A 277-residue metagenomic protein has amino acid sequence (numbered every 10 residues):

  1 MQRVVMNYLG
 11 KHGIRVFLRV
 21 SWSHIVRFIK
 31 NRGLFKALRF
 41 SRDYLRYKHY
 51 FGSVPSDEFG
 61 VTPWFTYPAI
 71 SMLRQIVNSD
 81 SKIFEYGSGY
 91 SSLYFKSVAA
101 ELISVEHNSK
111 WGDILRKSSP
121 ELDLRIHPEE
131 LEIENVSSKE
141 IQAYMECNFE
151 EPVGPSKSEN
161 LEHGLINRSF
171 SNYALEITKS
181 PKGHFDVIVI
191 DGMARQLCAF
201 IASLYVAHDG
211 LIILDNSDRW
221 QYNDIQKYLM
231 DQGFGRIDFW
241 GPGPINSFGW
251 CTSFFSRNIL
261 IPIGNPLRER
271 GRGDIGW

Functional and structural regions predicted by a protein language model:
M1-G60, G264, R268-W277: Membrane-proximal basic amphipathic "stem/tether" segments
W64-A69, A194: Soluble or luminal CAZymes and related metallo-dependent hydrolases
Y67-P152: SAM cofactor-binding core of SAM-dependent methyltransferases, primarily the Rossmann-like beta-alpha-beta module
I83, S104, V189, I213-L214: Generic enzyme active-site microenvironment
Y86, H107, G192, N216-S217: Generic detector of well-ordered alpha-helical packing
G112-S119, I133-S137, S158, W220-K227 (+1 more regions): Short, charged, surface-exposed secondary-structure boundary motifs
H127-I201: Internal catalytic-core helix/loop-beta-alpha segment that presents or stabilizes conserved functional determinants
I177-K182, V187, M193-W277: C-terminal substrate-binding/active-site "lid" region of AdoMet-derived donor-dependent transferases
